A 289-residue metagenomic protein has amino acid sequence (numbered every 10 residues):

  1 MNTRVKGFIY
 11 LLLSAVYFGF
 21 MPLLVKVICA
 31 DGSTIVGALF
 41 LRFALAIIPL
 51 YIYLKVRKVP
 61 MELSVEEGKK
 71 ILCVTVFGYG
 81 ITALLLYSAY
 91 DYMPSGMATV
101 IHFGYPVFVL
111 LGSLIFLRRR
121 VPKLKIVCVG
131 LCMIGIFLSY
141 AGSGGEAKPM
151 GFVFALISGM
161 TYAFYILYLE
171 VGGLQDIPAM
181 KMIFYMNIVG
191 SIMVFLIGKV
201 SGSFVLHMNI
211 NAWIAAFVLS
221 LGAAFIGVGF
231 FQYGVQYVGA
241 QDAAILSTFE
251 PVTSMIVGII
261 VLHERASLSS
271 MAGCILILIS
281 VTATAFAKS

Functional and structural regions predicted by a protein language model:
M1-G37, L41, G144-V171, I192: Glycine-/small-residue-enriched transmembrane alpha-helix faces in small-molecule transporters and effluxers
A15, L41, A83, A98-G104 (+2 more regions): Helix-helix packing/entry segments at the starts of transmembrane helices
Y17, P22, Y51-A98, H102 (+2 more regions): Specific transmembrane alpha-helical segments of multi-pass solute transporters/efflux pumps, especially DMT/EamA
G19, L23, V76-G80, L84 (+9 more regions): Hydrophobic/small/kink-forming positions within alpha-helical transmembrane segments of polytopic membrane proteins
I28, A38, R42, A89 (+6 more regions): Hydrophobic/aromatic residues within transmembrane alpha-helices of multi-pass small-molecule transporters
A30-I81, F108-V109, T161-Y168, I183-G202 (+2 more regions): Transmembrane alpha-helices of multi-pass small-molecule transport proteins
G37-I47, L86-R120, K125, S158 (+1 more regions): Specific alpha-helical transmembrane segments that line the substrate/conduction pathway and gating interfaces
G112, V121-A141, V194, T248 (+2 more regions): Hydrophobic transmembrane alpha-helices of multi-pass small-molecule transport proteins
